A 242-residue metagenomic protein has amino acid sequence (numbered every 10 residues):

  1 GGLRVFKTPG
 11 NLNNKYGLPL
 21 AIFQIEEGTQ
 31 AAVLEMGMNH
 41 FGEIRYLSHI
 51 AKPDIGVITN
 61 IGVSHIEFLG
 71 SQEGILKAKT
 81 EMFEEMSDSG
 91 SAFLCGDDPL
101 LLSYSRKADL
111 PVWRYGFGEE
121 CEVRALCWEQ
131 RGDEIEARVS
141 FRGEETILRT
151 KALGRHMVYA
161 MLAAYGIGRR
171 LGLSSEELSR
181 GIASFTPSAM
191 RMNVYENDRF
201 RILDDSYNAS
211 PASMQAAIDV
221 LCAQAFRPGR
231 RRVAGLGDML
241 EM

Functional and structural regions predicted by a protein language model:
G2-E81, G154, V158, S175-S179: ATP-dependent carboxylate-amine ligase catalytic core
G17, L162-G166, A216: Short amphipathic alpha-helical face segments that pack within enzyme cores and frequently flank/anchor catalytic
Q24, H49-K52, G166-G172, V220-R227: Alpha-helix C-terminal capping segments
L34, L94, L203-D204, L236-G237: Active-site flanking residues adjacent to catalytic metal/cofactor-binding acidic residues
M38, V63, D98, Y207-A209 (+1 more regions): Short, glycine/acidic-enriched loop or turn micro-motifs at the edges of active sites
V57-I202, G229-R230: Acidic, Mg2+-coordinating active-site environments of NTP-dependent enzymes
S188-M190, S206-M242: Active-site beta-alpha connecting loops in nucleotide-dependent enzymes
